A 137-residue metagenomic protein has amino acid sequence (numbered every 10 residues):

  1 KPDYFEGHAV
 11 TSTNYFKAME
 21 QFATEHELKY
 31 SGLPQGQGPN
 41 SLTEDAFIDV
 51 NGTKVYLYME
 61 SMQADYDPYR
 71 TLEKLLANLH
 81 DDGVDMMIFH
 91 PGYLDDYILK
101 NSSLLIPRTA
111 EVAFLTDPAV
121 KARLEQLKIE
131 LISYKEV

Functional and structural regions predicted by a protein language model:
K1-G52, Q63-A64: Catalytic domains of cell-wall/extracellular-matrix polysaccharide-remodeling enzymes, centered on de-N-acetylation
F5, M87, L124: Conserved, mostly hydrophobic/aromatic
A9-N14, L57-N78, E111: Active-site glycine- and acidic-residue-rich loops that bind and position anionic ligands or nucleotide-like cofactors
M19, T71-L75, V120: A general structural detector for well-ordered alpha-helical segments in enzyme core domains, enriched
Y30, N101-V137: C-terminal domain-boundary segment and adjacent tail
K74-D95, E130-I132: Aromatic-lined glycan-binding groove of carbohydrate-active enzymes
I98: Substrate-binding/catalytic groove segments of enzymes that remodel or degrade extracellular structural polymers
